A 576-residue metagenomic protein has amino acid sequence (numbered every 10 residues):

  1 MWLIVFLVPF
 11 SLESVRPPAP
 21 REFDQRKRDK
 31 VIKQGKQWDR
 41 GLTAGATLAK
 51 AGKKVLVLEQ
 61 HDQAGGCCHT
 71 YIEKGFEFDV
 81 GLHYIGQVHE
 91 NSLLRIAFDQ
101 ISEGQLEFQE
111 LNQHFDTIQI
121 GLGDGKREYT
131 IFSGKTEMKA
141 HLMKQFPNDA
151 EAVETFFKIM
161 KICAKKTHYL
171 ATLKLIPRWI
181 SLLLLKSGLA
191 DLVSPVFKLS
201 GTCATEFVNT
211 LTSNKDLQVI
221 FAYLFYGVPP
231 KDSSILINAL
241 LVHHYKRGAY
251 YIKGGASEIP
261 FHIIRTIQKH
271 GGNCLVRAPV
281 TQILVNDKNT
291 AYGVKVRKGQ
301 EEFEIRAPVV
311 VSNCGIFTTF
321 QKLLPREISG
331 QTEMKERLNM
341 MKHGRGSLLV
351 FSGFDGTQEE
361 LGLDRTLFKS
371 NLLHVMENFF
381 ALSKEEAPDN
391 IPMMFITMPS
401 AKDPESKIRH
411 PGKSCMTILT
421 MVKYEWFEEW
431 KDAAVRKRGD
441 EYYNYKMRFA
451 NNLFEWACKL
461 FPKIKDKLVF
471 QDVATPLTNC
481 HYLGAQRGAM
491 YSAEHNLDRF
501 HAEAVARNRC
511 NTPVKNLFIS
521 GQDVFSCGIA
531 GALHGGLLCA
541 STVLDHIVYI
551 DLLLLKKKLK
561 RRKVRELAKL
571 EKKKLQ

Functional and structural regions predicted by a protein language model:
M1-G35, K50-A51, D498-V514, I547-Q576: Extreme N-terminal leader/targeting segments of oxidoreductases
W2-F10, Y251, F261, G272 (+2 more regions): Mid-domain catalytic core of redox enzymes that form a hydrophobic substrate pocket/lid adjacent to a catalytic redox
R21-L170, A493-H495: N-terminal glycine-rich phosphate/pyrophosphate-binding loop and immediately adjacent elements
L82, Q522-L544: A conserved FAD-binding loop/helix module that cradles the flavin
G123-G125, P230-S233, V285-Y292: A short, glycine/Asx- and small/polar-enriched loop/turn that sits immediately N-terminal to a beta-strand
A140, G353-A474: C-terminal segments that line or cap access tunnels to active or ligand-binding sites in enzymes and enzyme-associated
K161-H270, R277, H481-F500: Active-site/ligand-binding neighborhood in enzyme catalytic cores
N214-V228, I391-T397, K459-S526: A glycine-rich dinucleotide-binding beta-alpha-beta segment and adjacent secondary-structure elements that constitute
